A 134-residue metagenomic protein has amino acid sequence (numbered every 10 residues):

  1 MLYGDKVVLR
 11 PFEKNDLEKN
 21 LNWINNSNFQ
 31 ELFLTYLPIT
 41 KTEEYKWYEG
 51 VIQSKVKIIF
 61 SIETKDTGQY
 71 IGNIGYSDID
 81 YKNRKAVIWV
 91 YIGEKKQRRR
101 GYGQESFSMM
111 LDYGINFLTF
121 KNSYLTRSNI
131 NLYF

Functional and structural regions predicted by a protein language model:
M1-L17, N26, I59, K65-F134: Acyl-donor (CoA/ACP) binding surface of acyl/acetyltransferases
N20-L21, F29, E44, I88: Hydrophobic pocket/interface hotspot
L21, Y45, E49, D112-I115: Solvent-exposed, non-membrane alpha-helical residues enriched in polar/charged side chains
N22-N26, T35, G50: Residues within well-ordered alpha-helical secondary structure of globular protein domains
N28-K46: Conserved GNAT-fold acetyl-CoA-binding loop/helix
I39-T42, V51-Q53, I92-G93: Juxtamembrane/interface motifs at transmembrane-helix termini
E43-Y48, I71, G75: Short amphipathic alpha-helical patches
E49-S61: A short helix-loop-beta-strand connector motif used in the catalytic cores of GNAT acetyltransferases and, in some
